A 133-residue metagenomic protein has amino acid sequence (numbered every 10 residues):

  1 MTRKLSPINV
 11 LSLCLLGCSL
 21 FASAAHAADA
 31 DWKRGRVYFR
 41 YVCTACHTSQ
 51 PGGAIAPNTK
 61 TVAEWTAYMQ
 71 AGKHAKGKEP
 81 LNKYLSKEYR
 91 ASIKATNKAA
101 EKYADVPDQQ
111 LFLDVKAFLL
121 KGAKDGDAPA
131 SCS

Functional and structural regions predicted by a protein language model:
T2-S12: Bacterial N-terminal signal peptides that target proteins for export
S12-L20: Bacterial N-terminal signal peptides
A22-Y38, G53-A54: Electrostatic cytochrome c docking/interface patches
F39-Q50, V115: The canonical Cys-X-X-Cys-His
A45-G52, Q70, L120: Detector for the c-type heme attachment site
G52-N82: N-terminal, post-signal-peptide region of Sec/Tat-exported proteins
A71-A99, Y103: Short Fe-S-cluster ligation motifs
R90-S133: C-terminal capping alpha-helices of c-type cytochrome domains
